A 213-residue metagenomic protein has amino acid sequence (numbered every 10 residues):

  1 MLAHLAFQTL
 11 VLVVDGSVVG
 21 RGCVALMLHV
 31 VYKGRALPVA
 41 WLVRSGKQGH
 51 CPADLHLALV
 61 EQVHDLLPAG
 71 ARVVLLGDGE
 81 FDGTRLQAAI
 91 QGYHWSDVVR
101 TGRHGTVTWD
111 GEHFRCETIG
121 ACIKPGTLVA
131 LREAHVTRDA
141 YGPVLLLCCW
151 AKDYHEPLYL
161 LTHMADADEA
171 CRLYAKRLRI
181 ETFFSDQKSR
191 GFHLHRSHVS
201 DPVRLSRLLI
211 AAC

Functional and structural regions predicted by a protein language model:
L5-L10, R21-C23, Y32-C213: Single, function-defining residue in the core of a domain
V13: Aromatic- and Gly/Pro-rich donor/ligand-binding loops that form nucleotide- or phosphate-bearing donor binding pockets
H29: Nucleic-acid-interacting cores, centered on viral/eukaryotic replication and modification enzymes
